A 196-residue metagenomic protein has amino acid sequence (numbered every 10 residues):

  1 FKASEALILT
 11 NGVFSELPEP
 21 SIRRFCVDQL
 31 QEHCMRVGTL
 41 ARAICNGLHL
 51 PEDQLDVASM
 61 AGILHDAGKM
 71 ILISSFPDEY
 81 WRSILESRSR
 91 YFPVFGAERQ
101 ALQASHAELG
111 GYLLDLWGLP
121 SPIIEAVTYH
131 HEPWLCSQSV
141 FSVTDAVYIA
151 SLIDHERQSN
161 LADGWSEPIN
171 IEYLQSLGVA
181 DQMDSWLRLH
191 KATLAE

Functional and structural regions predicted by a protein language model:
F1-D115, S121, E125-T128, C136-A146 (+3 more regions): Acidic/His-rich, divalent-metal-binding segments that scaffold phosphate/diphosphate chemistry
L55-D56, V140-S142, N170, S176-A180: Short hydrophobic "helix-edge" motifs at membrane interfaces and signal-peptide entry regions
S89, A97, P168-L174: Residue-level signal for pocket-adjacent positions within structured domains
S159-I169: A glycine-biased, small/acidic residue-tolerant capping/turn segment at secondary-structure junctions
I171-E196: Terminal helices and disordered tails flanking the catalytic cores of nucleotide-processing hydrolases
